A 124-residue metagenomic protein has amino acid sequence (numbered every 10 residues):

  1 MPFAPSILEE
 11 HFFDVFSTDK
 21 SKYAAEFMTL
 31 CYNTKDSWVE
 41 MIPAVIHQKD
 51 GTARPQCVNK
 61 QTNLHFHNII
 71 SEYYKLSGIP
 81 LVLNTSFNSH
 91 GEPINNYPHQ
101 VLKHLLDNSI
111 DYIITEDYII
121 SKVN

Functional and structural regions predicted by a protein language model:
M1-N124: Flexible beta->alpha loop and helix N-cap segments adjacent to enzyme active/binding sites
